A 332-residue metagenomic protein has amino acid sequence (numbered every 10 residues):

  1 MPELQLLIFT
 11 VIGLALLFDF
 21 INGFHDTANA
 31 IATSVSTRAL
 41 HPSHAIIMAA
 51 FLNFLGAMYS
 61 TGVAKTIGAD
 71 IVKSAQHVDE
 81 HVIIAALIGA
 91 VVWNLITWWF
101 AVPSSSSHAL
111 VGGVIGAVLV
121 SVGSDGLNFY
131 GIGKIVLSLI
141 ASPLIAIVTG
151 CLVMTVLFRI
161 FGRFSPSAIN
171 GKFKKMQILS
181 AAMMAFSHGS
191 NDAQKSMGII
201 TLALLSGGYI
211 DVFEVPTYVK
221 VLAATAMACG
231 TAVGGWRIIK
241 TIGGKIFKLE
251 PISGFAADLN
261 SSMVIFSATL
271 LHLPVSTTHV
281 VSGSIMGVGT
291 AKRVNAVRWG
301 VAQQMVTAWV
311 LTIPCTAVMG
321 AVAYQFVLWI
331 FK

Functional and structural regions predicted by a protein language model:
M1-K332: Multi-pass alpha-helical transmembrane bundle typical of ion/small-solute transporters and intramembrane aspartyl
